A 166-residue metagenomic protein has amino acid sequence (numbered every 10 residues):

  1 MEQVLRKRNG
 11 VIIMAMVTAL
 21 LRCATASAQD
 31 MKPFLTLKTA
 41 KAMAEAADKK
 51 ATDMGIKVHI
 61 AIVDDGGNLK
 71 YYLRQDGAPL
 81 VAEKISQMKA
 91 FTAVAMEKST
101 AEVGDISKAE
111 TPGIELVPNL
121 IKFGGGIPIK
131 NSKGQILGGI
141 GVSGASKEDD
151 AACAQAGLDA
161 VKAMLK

Functional and structural regions predicted by a protein language model:
M1-R8: N-terminal secretory signal peptides that target proteins for export/translocation
G10-C23: Bacterial N-terminal signal peptides
S27-K166: Flexible, solvent-exposed loop/hinge segments and secondary-structure transition points
